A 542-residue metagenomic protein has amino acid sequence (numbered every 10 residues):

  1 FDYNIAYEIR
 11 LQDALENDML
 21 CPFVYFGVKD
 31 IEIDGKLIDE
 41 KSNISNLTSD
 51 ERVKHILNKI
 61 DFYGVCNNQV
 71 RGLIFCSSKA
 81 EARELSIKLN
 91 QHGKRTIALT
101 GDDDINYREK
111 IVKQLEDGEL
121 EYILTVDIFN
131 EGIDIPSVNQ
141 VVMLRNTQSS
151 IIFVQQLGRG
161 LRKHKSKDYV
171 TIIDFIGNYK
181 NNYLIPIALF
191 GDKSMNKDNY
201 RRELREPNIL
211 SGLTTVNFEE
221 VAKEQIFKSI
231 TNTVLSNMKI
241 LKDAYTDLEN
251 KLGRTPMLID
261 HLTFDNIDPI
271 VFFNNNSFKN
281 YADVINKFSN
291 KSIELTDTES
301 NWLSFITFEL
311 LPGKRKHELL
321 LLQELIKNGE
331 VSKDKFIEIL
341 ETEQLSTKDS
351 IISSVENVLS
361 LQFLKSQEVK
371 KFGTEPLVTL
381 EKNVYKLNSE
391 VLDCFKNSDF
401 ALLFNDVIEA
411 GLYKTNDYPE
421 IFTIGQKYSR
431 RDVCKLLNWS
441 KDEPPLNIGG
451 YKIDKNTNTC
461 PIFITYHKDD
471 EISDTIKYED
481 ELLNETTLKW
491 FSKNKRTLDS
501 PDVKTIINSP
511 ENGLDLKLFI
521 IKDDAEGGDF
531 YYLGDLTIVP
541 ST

Functional and structural regions predicted by a protein language model:
I5-C76: Conserved interdomain linker/interface between the two RecA-like ATPase lobes of SF2 helicase motors
D18, I123-V138, G158-R162: SF2 helicase motor core recognition
Y63-N67, R71-G72, S78, L189-L319 (+1 more regions): Long, largely alpha-helical accessory region at the distal end of helicase-like NTP-driven motors
R83-I87, K94-F129: Conserved helicase ATPase core of P-loop NTP-dependent helicases/translocases
S150-Q155, R159-F190: Conserved segment of the helicase C-terminal RecA-like domain
S304-I306, L310, K316-L321, L325 (+1 more regions): Acidic, glycine-rich low-complexity segments with interspersed aromatic residues
E341-C460, K468: Charge-dense, extended regions
D523-T542: Compact mixed alphabeta submodule
